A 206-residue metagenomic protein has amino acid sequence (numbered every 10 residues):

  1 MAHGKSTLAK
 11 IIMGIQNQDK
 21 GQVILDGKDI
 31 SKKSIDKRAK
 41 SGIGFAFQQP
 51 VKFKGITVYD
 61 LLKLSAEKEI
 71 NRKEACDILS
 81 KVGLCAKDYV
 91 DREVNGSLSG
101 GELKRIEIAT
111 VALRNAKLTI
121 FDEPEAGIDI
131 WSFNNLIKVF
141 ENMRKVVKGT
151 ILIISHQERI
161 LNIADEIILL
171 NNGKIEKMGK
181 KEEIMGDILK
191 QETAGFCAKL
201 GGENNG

Functional and structural regions predicted by a protein language model:
M13: Helix-to-loop junction immediately C-terminal to a conserved catalytic motif
G21-K28, S41, E74: Conserved ABC transporter NBD signature motif
D29-G44, I188: ABC ATPase NBD coupling module
Q49, G55-N71: Q-loop/switch helix immediately C-terminal to the Walker
E107-I108: Hydrophobic anchor residue at the start of the ABC signature
V111-A112: ABC ATPase C-loop
E123-P124: Walker B catalytic motif
